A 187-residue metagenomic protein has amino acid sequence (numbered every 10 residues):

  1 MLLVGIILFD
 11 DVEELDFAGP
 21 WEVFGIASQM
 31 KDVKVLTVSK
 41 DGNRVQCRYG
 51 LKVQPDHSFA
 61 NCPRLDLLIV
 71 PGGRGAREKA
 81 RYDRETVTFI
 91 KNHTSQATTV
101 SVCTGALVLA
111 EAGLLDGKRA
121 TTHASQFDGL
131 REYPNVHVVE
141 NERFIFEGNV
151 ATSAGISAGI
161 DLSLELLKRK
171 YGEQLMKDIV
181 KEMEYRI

Functional and structural regions predicted by a protein language model:
M1-T99, A106-E111, D116, D128 (+3 more regions): Extended, subdomain-level signal for the structured scaffold at the beginning of enzyme domains
L8, T122, A154: Small/polar loops that bind or transfer phosphate-bearing groups
N43, G148-N149: Beta-strand-connecting loop/turn residues
S101-V102, T122-H123: Replace "coordinates the UDP/GDP/TDP-sugar" with "coordinates nucleotide-activated sugar donors
D116-T122: Short, well-structured active-site flanking segments
T121, V139-F144: FMN-binding flavodoxin-like domain, especially the glycine-rich phosphate-binding loop
V136-H137, V150: Short, conserved active-site loop motifs that form the nucleotide-linked donor/cofactor pocket
N149-G155: A short glycine-threonine-serine/GTX helix/turn-capping micro-motif
